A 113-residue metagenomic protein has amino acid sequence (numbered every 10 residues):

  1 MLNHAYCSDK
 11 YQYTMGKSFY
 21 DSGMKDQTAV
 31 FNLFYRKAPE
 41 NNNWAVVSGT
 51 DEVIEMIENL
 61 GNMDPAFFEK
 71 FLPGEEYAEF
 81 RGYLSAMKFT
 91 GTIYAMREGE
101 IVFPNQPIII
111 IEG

Functional and structural regions predicted by a protein language model:
M1-G113: Ordered alpha/beta subdomains of enzyme catalytic regions
